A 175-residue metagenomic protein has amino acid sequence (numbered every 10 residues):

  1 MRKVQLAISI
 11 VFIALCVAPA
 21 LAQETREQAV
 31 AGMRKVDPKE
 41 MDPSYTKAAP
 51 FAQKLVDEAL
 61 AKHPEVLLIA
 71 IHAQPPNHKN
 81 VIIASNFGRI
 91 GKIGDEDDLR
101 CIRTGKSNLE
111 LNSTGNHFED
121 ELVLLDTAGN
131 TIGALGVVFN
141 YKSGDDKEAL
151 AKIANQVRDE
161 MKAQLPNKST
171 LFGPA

Functional and structural regions predicted by a protein language model:
M1-I10: Bacterial N-terminal signal peptides that target proteins for export
V17-A22: Sec/Tat signal peptide C-region and signal peptidase I cleavage site
Q23-E58: Charge-rich, low-complexity N-terminal segments
V36-P50, N140-A175: Juxtadomain coupling helices with adjacent low-complexity linkers
D57-H78, D159, A163, T170-L171: Short N-terminal helix-loop-first-beta-strand/juxtamembrane motif that initiates sensory/input modules
S85-N112, K152-Q156: Extracytoplasmic/periplasmic sensor domains and loops in membrane signaling proteins
G115-V123: A short beta-strand signature within small-molecule sensing/ligand-binding domains used in signal transduction
G133-A134: Short glycine-/small-residue motifs
